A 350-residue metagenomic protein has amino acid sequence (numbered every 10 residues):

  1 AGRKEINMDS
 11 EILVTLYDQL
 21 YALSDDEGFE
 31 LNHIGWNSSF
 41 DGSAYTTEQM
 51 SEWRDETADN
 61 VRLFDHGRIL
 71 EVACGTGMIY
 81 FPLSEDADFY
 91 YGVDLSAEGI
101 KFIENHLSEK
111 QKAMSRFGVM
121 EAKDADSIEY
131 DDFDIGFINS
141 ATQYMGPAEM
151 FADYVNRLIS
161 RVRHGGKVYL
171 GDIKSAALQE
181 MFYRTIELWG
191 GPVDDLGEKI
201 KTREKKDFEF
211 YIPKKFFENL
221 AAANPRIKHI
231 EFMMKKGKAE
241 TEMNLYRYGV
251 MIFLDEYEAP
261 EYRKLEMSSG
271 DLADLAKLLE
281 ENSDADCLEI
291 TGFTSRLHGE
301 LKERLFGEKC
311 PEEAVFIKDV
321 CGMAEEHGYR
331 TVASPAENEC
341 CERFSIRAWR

Functional and structural regions predicted by a protein language model:
Q49-R68: Conserved alpha-helix/loop element of class I SAM-dependent methyltransferases that forms part of the SAM/SAH-binding
T76-A87: Conserved SAM-binding loop of SAM-dependent methyltransferases across substrates and taxa, primarily the Class I
F89-D94: Conserved SAM-binding motif I beta-strand of class I
S96-E98: Conserved SAM/SAH-binding beta-strand->alpha-helix loop
S127-G136: A short acidic, Gly/Pro-enriched loop at the edge of an enzyme's catalytic core that lines a small-molecule cofactor
A152-H164: A short glycine-rich, Lys/Arg-flanked "PGG" loop and its adjoining helix->strand segment in the class I
G165-I173: Conserved beta-strand signature within the Rossmann-like core of class I S-adenosyl-L-methionine
Q179-R350: Rossmann-like AdoMet/SAM-dependent catalytic core
